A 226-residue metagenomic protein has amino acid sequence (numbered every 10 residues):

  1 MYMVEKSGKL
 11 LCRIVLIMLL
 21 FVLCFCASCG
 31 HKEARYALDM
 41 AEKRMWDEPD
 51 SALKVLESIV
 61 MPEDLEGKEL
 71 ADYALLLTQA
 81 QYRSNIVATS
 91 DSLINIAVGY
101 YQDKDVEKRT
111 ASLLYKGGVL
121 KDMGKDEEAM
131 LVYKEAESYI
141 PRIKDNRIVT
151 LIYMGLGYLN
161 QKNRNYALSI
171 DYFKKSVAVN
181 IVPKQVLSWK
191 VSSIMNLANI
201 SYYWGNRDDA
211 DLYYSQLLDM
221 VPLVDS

Functional and structural regions predicted by a protein language model:
M1-C12: N-terminal secretory signal peptides that target proteins for export/translocation
V4-E5, C26-S226: A "functional boundary" signal
R13-V15, E33: Hydrophobic alpha-helical segments, principally membrane-spanning helices and signal/leader peptides
V15-C26: Bacterial N-terminal signal peptides
